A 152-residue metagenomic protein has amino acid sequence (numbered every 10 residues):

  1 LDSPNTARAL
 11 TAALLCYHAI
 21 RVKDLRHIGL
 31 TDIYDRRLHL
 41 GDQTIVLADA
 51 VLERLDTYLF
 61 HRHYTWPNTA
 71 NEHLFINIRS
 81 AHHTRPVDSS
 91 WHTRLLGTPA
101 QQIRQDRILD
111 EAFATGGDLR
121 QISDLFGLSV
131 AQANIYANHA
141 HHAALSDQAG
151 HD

Functional and structural regions predicted by a protein language model:
L1-N5, R26-H27, D32-I33, L40 (+2 more regions): Conserved binding/catalytic microenvironments
L1-V22, R104-Q105: Basic, Lys/Arg- and aromatic-enriched nucleic-acid-binding interface segment
A13, Y17, Q102-A131, S146: C-terminal catalytic core of tyrosine-transesterase DNA break-rejoin enzymes
H18, K23, H27-T57: Conserved tyrosine-mediated DNA breakage-rejoining catalytic core shared by Y-recombinases
D24, R36, W66-P67, T84-P86 (+3 more regions): Extended hydrophobic-aromatic, low-complexity segments
R26-I33, L96-Q101, A112-A114, S123-V130 (+1 more regions): A short, basic/aromatic helix-end/turn motif that makes direct DNA contacts
A48-R104: Active-site/catalytic core of tyrosine-dependent DNA strand-transfer enzymes
Q121, A131-D152: DNA/chromatin major-groove-contacting recognition/catalytic segments
